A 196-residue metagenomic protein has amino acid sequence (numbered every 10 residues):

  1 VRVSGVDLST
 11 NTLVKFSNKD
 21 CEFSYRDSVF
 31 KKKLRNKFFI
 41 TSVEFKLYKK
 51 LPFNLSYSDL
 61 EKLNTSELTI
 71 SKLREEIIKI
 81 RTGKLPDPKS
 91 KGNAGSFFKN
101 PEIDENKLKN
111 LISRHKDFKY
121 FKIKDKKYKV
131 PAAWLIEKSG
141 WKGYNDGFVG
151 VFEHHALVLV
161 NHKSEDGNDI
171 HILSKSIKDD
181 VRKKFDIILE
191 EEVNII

Functional and structural regions predicted by a protein language model:
V1-K15: Gly/Ser-rich oxyanion-binding loop with an adjacent helix/lid that shapes the negatively charged ligand pocket
V14-N168, K184, I188-I196: Phosphate/pyrophosphate- and phosphate-bearing ligand-binding catalytic cores of soluble enzymes
V181: Conserved ATP-binding N-box helix of the HATPase_c
